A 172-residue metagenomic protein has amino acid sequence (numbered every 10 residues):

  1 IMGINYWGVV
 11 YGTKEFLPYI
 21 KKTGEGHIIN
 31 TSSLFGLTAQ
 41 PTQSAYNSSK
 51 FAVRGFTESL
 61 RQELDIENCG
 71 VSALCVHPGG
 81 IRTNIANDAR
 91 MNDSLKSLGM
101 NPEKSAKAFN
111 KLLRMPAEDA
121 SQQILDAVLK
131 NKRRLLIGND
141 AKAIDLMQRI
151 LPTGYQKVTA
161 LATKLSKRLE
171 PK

Functional and structural regions predicted by a protein language model:
I1: A hydrophobic alpha-helix adjacent to the NAD(P)-binding/active-site core of NAD(P)-dependent oxidoreductases, strongly
T13, S49: Active-site helix of classical SDR
E15-G24: A short helix-coil junction within the Rossmann-fold of NAD(P)-dependent oxidoreductases
Y19, T38, S59-V71: Active-site-adjacent segment of SDR/Rossmann-fold oxidoreductases
S33: Residue(s) in the substrate-gating loop at a strand-loop-helix junction that position the organic substrate next
T38-A45: Active-site loop immediately N-terminal to the catalytic Tyr-X3-Lys motif of short-chain dehydrogenase/reductase
D65-N139: SDR active-site lid
